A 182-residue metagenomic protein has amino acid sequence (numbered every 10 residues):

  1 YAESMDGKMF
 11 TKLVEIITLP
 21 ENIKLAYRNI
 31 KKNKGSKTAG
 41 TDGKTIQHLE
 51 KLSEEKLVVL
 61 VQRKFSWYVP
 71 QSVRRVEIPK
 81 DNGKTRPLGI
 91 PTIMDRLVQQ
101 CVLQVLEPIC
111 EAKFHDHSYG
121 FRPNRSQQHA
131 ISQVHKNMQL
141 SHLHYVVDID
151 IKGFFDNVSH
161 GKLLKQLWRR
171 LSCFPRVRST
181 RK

Functional and structural regions predicted by a protein language model:
Y1, N29, N33, Q100-I109 (+5 more regions): Generic, well-ordered alpha-helical scaffold segments in large soluble proteins
Y1-E55: Non-catalytic, polymerase-adjacent accessory regions of viral genome-replication enzymes
S4-G7, N22-I23, S36-A39, E111 (+3 more regions): Intrinsically disordered or highly flexible coil/loop and linker segments, enriched in small and charged/polar residues
Y27, L60-K84, L97-V105, S132-S141 (+1 more regions): Reverse-transcriptase-like RNA-dependent polymerase core
K34-L49, Q71-L97, K113-S126, D148: Short, conserved non-catalytic motifs in the polymerase core
H48-R63, L167-L171: A short, contiguous, amphipathic alpha-helix enriched in charged residues
S72-V73, K113-H117, F121-R122, H129-K182: Conserved polymerase palm-domain catalytic core
